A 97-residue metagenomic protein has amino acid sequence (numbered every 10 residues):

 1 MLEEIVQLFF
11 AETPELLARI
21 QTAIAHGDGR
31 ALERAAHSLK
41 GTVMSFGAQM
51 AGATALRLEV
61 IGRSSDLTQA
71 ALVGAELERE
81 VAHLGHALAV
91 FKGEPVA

Functional and structural regions predicted by a protein language model:
M1-S38, T42-S45, S64, T68-V96: Long, amphipathic alpha-helical coiled-coil segments characteristic of histidine-phosphotransfer scaffolds
T54-R63: Hydrophobic, amphipathic alpha-helical faces that serve as interaction scaffolds
